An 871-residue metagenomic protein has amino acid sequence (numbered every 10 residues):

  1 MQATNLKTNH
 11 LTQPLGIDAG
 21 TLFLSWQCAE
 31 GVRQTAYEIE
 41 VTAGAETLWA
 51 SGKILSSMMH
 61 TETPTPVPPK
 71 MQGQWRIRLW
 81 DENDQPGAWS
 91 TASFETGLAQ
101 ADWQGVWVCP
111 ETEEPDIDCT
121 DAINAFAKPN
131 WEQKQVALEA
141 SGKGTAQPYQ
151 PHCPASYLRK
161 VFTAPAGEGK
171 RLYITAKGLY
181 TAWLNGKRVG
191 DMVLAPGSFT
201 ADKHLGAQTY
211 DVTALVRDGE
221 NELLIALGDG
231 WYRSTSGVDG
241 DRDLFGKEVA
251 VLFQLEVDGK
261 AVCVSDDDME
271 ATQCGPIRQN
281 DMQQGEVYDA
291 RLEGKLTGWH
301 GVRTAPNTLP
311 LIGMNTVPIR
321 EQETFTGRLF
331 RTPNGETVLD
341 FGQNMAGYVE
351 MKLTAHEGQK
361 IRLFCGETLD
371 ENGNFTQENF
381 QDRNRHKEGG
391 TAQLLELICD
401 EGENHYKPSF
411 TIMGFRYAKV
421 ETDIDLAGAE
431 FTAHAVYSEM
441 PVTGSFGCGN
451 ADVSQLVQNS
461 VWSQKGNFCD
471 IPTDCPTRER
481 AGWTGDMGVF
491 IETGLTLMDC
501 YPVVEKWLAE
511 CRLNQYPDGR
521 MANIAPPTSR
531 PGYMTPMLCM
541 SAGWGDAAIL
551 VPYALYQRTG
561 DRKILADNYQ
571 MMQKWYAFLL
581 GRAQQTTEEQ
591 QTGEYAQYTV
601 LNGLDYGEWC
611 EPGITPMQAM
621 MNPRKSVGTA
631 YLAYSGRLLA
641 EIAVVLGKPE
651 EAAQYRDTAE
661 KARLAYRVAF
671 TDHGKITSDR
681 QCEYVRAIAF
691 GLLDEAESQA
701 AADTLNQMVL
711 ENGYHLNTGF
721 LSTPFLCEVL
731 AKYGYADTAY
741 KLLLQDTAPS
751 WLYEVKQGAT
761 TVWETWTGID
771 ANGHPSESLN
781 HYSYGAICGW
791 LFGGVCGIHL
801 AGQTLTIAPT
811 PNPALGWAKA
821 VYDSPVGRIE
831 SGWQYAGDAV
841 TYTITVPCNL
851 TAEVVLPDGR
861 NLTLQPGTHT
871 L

Functional and structural regions predicted by a protein language model:
M1-T477, G485-D486, C500-E505, A522-S529 (+3 more regions): Extracellular/oxidizing-compartment recognition motifs
A146-C153, E168-R171, G197-A201, D211-T213 (+18 more regions): Alpha-helix capping and helix-loop boundary segments enriched in small/acidic/polar residues
K170-I174, Y348-E367, E421, G485-Q515 (+4 more regions): Alpha-helical support elements that line or immediately flank enzyme active sites and cofactor-binding pockets
L179, A261-D268, T272-Q273, Y417 (+6 more regions): Active-site acid/base region of carbohydrate-active enzymes
Y180, R188-D191, A195-P196, C511 (+6 more regions): Active/binding-pocket-proximal capping segment
K247, L252, D268-L292, T297 (+4 more regions): Non-catalytic C-terminal accessory modules of carbohydrate-active enzymes
G285-D289, E479, L497, A547-I549 (+5 more regions): C-terminal capping/lid segments that line or modulate ligand- or cofactor-binding pockets
